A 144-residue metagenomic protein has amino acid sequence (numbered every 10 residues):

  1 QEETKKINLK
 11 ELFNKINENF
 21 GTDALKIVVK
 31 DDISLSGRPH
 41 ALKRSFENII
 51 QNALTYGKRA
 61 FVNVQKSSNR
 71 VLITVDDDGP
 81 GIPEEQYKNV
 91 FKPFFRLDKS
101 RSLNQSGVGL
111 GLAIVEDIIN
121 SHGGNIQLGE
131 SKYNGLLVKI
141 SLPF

Functional and structural regions predicted by a protein language model:
Q1-E2, S34-G37: Conserved micro-motifs of the catalytic ATP-binding
K5-G21: Short beta-to-alpha transition helix within the HATPase_c
R59-N69: Short beta-strand/loop element within the Bergerat-fold HATPase_c
D77: Acidic ATP/Mg2+-coordinating residue in the GHKL
I82-F95: Short conserved segment of the HATPase_c
G111, V115: Short alpha-helical Gxxx[C/S/T] motif in the catalytic ATP-binding
